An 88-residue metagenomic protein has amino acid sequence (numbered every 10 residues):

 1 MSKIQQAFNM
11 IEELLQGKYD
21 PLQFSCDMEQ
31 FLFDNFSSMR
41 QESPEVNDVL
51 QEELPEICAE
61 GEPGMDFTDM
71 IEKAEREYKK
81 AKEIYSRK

Functional and structural regions predicted by a protein language model:
M1-K88: Acidic, Ser/Pro/Thr-rich low-complexity regulatory regions and the short amphipathic helical interaction modules they
